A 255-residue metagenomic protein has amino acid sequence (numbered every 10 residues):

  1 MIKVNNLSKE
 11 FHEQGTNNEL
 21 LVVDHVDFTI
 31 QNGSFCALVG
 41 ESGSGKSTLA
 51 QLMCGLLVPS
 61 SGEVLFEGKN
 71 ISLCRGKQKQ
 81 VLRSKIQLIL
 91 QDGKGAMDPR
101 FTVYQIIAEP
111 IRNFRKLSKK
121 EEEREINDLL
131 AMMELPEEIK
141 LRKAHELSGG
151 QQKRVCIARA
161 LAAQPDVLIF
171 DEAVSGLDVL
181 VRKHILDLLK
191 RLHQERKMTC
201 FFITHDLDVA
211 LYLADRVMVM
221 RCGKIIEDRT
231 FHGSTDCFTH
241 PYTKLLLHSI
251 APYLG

Functional and structural regions predicted by a protein language model:
V39-E41: The feature captures the beta-strand-to-loop junction immediately N-terminal to the Walker
C54: Helix-to-loop junction immediately C-terminal to a conserved catalytic motif
G62-N70: Conserved ABC transporter NBD signature motif
K120-E138, L247: Conserved ABC ATPase "signature" region
K143-L147, Q151: Conserved ABC ATPase signature
Q164: Conserved catalytic motifs of ABC-family nucleotide-binding domains
